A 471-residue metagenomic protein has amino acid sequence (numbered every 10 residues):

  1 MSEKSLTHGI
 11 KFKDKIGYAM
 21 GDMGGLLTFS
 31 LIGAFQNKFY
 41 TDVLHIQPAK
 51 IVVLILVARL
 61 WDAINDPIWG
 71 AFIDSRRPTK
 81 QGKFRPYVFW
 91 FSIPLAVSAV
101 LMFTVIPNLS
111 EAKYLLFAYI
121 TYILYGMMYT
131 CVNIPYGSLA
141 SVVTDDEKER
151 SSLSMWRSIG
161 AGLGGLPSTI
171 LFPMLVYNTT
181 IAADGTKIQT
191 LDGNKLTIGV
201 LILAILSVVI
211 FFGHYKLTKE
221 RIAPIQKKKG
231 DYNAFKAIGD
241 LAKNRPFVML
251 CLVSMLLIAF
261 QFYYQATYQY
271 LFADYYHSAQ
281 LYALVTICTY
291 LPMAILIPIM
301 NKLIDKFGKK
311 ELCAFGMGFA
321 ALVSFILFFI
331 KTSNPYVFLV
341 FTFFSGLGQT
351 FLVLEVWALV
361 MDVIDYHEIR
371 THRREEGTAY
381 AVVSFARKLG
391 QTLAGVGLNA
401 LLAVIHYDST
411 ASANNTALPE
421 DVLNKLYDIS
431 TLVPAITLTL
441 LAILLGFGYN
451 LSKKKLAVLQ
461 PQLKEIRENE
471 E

Functional and structural regions predicted by a protein language model:
S2-E471: Membrane-embedded alpha-helical bundles of multi-pass transporters/translocases, especially carrier/permease families
